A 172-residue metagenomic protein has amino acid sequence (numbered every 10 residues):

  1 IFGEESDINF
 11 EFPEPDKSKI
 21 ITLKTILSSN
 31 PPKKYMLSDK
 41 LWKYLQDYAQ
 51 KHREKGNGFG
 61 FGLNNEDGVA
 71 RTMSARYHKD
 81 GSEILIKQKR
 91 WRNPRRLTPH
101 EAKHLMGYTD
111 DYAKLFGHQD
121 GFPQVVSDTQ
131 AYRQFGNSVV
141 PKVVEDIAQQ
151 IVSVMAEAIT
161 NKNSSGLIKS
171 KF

Functional and structural regions predicted by a protein language model:
I1-Y48, A70, R90: Flexible, glycine-/basic-rich loop-and-beta segments that form/coincide with the SAM-dependent methyltransferase
K40-F172: C-terminal target-recognition/interaction regions appended to catalytic cores
